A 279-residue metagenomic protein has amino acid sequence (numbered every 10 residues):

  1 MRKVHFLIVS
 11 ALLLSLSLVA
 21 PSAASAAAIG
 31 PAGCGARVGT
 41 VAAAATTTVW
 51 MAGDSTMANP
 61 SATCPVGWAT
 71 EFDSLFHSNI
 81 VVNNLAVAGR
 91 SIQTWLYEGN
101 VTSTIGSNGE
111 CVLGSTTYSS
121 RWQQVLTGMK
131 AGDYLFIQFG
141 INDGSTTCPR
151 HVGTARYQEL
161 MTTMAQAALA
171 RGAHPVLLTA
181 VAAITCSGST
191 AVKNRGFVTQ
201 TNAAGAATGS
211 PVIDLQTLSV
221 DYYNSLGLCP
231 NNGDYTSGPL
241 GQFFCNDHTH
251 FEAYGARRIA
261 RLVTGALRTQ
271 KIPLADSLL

Functional and structural regions predicted by a protein language model:
M1-A28: Secretory targeting and sorting signals
A26-G89, Q123-T127: Serine-esterase "nucleophile elbow" of acetyl-processing enzymes
T48-G53, M57-A58, V81-A86, D133-G140 (+5 more regions): Structural recognition of the beta-strand scaffold that forms the well-ordered cores of secreted hydrolase catalytic
S55-N59, V87-Q93, I141-T146, H174 (+5 more regions): Solvent-exposed loop/turn segments at secondary-structure junctions within structured extracellular/periplasmic domains
E98-T117, L228-F243: Surface-exposed intrinsically disordered loops and tails
I105-R156, A183: Oxyanion-hole/transition-state-stabilizing segment in secreted/luminal serine hydrolases and related acyltransferases
A165-R195: Active-site segments of SGNH/GDSL-like serine hydrolases that catalyze O-acetyl group transfer/hydrolysis on lipids
A183-L279: Catalytic His-Asp segment of secreted/periplasmic serine-dependent ester chemistry enzymes
